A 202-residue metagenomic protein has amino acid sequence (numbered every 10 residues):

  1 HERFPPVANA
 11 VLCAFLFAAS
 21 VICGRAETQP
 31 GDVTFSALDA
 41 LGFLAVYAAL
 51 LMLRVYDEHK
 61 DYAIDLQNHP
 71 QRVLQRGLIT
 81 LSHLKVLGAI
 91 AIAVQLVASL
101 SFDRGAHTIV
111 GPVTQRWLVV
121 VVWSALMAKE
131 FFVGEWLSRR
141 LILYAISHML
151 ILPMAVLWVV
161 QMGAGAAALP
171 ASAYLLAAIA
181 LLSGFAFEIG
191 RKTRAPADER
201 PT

Functional and structural regions predicted by a protein language model:
H1-H59, E135-S138, H148-I151, V159: Topogenic membrane-insertion module of multi-pass membrane proteins
H1-L12, Q75-V86, M127-I151, K192-P201: Interhelical loop and helix-boundary elements at the membrane-water interface of polytopic inner-membrane proteins
V11-A19, L41-L44, A48, L87-V97 (+5 more regions): Lipid-exposed faces of alpha-helical membrane segments in multi-pass integral membrane proteins
A19-F43, V94-Q115, M154-A178: Helix-coil boundary and interhelical linker segments in multi-pass alpha-helical membrane proteins
C23, E27-T28, K60-I64, A106 (+3 more regions): Membrane-interfacial segments
V46-K85, A186-T202: Acidic (Asp/Glu-rich) catalytic motifs at the cytosolic membrane interface
Y47-E58, V121-V133, P153-Q161, A177-A197: Transmembrane alpha-helical segments that form the membrane-embedded catalytic/substrate-channel core of multi-pass
N68-L118: Multi-pass membrane catalytic core of lipid/isoprenoid biosynthesis enzymes
